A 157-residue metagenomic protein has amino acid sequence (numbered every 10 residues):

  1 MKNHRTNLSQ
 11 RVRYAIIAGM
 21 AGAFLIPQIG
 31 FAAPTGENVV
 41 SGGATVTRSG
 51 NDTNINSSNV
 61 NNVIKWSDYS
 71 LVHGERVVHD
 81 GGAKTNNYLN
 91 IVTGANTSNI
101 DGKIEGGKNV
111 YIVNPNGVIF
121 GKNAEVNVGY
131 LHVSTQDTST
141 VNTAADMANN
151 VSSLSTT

Functional and structural regions predicted by a protein language model:
K2-V12, G22-T157: Solvent-exposed adhesion/ligand-recognition segments of exported proteins
